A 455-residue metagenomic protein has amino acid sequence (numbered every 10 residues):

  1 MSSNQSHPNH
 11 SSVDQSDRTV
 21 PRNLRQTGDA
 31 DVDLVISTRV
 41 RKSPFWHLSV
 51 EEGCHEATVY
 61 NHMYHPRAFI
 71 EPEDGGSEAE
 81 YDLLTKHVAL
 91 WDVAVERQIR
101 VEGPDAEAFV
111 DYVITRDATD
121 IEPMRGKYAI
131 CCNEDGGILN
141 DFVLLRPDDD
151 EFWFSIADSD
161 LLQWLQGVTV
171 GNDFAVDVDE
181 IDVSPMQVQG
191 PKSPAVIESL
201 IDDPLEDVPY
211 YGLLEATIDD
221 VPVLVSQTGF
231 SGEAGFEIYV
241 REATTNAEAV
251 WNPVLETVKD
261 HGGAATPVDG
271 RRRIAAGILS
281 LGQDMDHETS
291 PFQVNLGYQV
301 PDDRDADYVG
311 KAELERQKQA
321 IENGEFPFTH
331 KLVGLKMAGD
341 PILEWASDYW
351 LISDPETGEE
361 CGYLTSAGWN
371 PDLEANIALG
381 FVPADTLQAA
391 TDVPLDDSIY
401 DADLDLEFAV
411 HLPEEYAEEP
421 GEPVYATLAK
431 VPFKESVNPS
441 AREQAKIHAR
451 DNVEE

Functional and structural regions predicted by a protein language model:
S2-A129, G137: Acidic, proline/glycine-enriched N-terminal capping motif
S2-E52, E56, P72, R146-E455: Conserved, structured C-terminal
R97-E102, N133, V143, W153-A157: Short secondary-structure transition/capping motifs
P104-N140, S193-V223: Internal amphipathic helical hairpin motif
N140-R146: Conserved thiamine diphosphate
